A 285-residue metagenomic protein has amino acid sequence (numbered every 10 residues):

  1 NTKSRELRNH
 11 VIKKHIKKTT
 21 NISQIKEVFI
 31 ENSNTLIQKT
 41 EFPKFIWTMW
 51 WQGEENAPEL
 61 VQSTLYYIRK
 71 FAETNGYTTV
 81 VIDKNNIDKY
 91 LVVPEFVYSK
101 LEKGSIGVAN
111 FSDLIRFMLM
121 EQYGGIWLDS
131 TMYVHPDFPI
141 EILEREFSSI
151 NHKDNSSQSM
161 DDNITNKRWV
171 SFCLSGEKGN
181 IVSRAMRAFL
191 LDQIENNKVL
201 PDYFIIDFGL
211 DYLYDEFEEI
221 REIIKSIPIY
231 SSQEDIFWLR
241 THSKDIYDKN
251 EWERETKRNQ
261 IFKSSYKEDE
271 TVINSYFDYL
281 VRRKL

Functional and structural regions predicted by a protein language model:
N1-S112, M132-L285: Glycosyltransferase-associated regions of secretory-pathway enzymes, highlighting luminal stem/catalytic domains
D113-Y123: Small-residue hinge/turn detector
Y123, L128-S130: Active-site acidic Asp-centered loop
